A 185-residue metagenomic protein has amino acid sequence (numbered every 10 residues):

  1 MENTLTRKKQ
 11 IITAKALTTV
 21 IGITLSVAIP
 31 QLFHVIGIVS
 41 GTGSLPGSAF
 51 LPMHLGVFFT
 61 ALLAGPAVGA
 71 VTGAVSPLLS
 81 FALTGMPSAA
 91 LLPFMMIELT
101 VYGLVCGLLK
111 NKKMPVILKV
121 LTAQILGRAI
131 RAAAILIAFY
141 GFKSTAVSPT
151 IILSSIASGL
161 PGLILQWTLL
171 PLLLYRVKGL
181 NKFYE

Functional and structural regions predicted by a protein language model:
E2-L62, A67-V68: Hydrophobic transmembrane alpha-helices
T6-I11, L108-I117: Membrane-interface helix-boundary motifs at transmembrane edges
A16-I21, L55, P66, A70-A74 (+4 more regions): Hydrophobic alpha-helical transmembrane segments
I23-V27, S76-P77, L99, R128: Residue-level recognition of pore/gate-forming positions within transmembrane alpha-helices of multi-pass
S26, P30, A61, S80-T84 (+2 more regions): Structural signal for membrane-spanning alpha-helices in multi-pass inner-membrane proteins, emphasizing helix cores
H34-G47, L51, G85-P93, K112-E185: Membrane-embedded alpha-helical hairpins and interfacial helices in multi-pass inner-membrane proteins
M53-V57, M95-Y102, Q166: Hydrophobic core segments of transmembrane alpha-helices in multi-pass, intramembrane catalytic enzymes
V71-L108: Helix-adjacent hinge/juxtasegments
